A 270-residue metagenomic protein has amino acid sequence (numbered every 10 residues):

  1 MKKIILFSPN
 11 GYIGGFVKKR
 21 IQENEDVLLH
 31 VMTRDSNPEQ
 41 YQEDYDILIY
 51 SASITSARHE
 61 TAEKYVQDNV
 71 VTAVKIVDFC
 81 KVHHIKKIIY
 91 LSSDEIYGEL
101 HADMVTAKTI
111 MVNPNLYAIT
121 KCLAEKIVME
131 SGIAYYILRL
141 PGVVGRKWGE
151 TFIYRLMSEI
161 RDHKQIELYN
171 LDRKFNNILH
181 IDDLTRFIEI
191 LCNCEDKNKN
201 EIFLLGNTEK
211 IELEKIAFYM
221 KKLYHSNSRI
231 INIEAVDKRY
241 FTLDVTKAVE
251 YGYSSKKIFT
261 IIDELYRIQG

Functional and structural regions predicted by a protein language model:
K3-E23: N-terminal Rossmann NAD(P)H-binding glycine-rich loop of SDR-like oxidoreductase domains
F7, L48-A52, I88-D94, L138-L140: SDR active-site strand-loop-helix element
N37-D68, V82: NAD(P)H-binding glycine-rich loop region in Rossmannoid oxidoreductase-like domains and their noncatalytic homologs
V66-A73, V77, I89, T120-K121: Short alpha-helix in the Rossmann-fold core of NAD(P)-dependent oxidoreductases
A73-V74, A118, C122-M129, R186: Conserved active-site helix of classical SDR/Rossmann-fold NAD(P)-dependent CH-OH oxidoreductases
K75-L116: Conserved Rossmann-fold NAD(P)-dependent oxidoreductase catalytic core, especially the SDR/UDP-sugar
K126-N176, I181-T185: NAD(P)-dependent short-chain dehydrogenase/reductase
Y169-L171, N177-G270: C-terminal substrate-binding subdomain of Rossmann-fold SDR/epimerase-dehydratase oxidoreductases
